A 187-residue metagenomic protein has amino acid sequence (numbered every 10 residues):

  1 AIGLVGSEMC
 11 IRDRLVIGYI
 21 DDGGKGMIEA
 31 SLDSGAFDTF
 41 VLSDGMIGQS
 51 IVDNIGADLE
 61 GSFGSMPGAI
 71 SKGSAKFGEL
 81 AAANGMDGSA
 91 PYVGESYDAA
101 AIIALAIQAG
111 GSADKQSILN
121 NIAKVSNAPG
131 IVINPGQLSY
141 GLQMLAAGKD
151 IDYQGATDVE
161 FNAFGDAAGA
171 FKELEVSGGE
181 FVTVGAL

Functional and structural regions predicted by a protein language model:
A1, S7-E8, R12-L187: Extracytosolic ligand-binding ectodomains
